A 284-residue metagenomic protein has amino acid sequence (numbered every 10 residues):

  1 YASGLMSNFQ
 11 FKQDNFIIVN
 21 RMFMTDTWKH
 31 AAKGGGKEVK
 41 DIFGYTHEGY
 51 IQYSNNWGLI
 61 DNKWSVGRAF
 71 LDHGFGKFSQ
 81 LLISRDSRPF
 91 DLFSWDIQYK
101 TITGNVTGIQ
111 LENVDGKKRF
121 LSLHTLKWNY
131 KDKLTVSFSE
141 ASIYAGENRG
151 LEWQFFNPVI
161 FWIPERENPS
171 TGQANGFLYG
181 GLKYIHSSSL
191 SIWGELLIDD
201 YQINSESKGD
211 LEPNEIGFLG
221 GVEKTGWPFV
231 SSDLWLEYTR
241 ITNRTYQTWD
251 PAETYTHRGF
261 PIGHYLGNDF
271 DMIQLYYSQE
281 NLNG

Functional and structural regions predicted by a protein language model:
Y1-G58, N62-W64, F90-I97, I102: Beta-barrel outer-membrane channel/assembly domains of diderm bacteria
M24, G35-K37, Q80-L81, G108-V114 (+1 more regions): Conserved short loop/turn motifs at secondary-structure junctions
H30-K63, G67, D72-R85, L151 (+1 more regions): Outer-membrane beta-barrel transmembrane domain signature of Gram-negative proteins, especially the mid-to-C-terminal
G58-K63, D72, S87-I262, L266-E280: Signature for the C-terminal beta-barrel architecture of outer-membrane proteins
